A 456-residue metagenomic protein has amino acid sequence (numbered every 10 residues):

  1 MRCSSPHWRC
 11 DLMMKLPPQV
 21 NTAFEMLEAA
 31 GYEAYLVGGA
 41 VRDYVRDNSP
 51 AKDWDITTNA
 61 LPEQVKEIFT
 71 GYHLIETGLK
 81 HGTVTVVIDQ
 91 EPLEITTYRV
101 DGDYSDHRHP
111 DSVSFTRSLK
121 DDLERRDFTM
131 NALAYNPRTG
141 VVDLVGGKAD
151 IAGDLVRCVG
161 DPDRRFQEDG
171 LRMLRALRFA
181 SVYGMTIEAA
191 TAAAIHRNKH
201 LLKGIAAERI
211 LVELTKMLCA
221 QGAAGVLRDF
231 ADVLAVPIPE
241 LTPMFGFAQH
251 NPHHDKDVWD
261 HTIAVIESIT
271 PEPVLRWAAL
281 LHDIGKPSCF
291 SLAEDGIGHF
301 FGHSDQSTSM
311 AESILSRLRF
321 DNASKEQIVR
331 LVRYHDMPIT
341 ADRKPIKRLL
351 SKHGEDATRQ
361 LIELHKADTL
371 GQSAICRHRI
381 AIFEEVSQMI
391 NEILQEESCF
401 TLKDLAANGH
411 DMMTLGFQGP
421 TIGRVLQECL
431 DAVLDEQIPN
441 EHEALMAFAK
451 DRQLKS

Functional and structural regions predicted by a protein language model:
M1-S456: Catalytic cores of the polymerase beta-like nucleotidyltransferase superfamily and closely associated nucleotide
